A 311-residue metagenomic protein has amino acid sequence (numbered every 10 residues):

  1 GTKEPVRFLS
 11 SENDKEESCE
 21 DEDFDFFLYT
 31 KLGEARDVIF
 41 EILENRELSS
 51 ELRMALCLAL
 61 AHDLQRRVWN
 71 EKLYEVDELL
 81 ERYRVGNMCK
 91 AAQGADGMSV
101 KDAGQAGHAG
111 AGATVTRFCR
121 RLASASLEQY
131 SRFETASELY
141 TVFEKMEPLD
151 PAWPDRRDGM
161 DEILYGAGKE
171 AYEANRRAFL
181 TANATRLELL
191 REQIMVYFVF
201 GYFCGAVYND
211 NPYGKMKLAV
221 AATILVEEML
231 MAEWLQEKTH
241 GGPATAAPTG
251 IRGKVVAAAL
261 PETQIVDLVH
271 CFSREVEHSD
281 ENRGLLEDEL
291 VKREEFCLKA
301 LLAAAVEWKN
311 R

Functional and structural regions predicted by a protein language model:
G1-L56, L60, A247: Internal, well-ordered alpha/beta segment that forms a basic, Gly-enriched binding/recognition surface
E44-G242, P248-R311: Hydrophobic, aromatic-lined core segments that form the binding pocket/scaffold for planar heteroaromatic ligands
